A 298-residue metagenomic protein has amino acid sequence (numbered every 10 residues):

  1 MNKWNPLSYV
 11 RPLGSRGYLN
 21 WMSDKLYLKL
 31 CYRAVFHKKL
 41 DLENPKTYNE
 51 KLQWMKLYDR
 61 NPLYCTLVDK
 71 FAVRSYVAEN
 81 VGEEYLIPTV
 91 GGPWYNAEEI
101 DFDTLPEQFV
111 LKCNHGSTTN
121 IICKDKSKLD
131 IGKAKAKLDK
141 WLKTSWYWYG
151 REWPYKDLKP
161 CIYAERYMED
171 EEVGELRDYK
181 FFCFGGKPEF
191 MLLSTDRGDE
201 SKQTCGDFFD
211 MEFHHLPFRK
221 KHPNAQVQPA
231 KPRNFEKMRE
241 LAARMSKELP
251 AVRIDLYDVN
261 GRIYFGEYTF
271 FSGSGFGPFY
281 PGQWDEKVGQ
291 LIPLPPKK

Functional and structural regions predicted by a protein language model:
M1-D59: Membrane-proximal basic amphipathic "stem/tether" segments
N44-K126, T144-R151: A conserved helix-loop-beta module that forms one wall/lid of the active-site cleft in ATP-utilizing catalytic domains
R74, A97-I100, S117-I122, I131 (+5 more regions): Short catalytic/ligand-binding loop motif for oxyanion handling, primarily in non-cytosolic enzymes, centered on
P93, H115, R166-M168, C183-G185 (+1 more regions): Short, flexible loop/turn elements at secondary-structure junctions
L105, S127-K221: Phosphate-binding site of ATP-dependent enzymes
N114-H115, I121-I122, S127, M191 (+4 more regions): C-terminal and inter-domain tail/linker signature
K156-L158, I162, G206-I263: A long amphipathic alpha-helix within ATP-dependent nucleotide-binding catalytic cores
E240, D258-K298: C-terminal active-site "lid" helix and adjoining low-complexity regulatory extension at the edge of ATP-using catalytic
